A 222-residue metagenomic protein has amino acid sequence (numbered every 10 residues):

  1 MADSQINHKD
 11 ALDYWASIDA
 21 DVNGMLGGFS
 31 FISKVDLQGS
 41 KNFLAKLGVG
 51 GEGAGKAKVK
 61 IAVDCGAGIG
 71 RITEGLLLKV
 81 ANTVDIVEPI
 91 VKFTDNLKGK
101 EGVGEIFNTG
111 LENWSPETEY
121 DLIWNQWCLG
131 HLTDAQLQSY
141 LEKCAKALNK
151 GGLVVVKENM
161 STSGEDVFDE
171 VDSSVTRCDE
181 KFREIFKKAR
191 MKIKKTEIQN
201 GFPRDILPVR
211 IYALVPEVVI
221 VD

Functional and structural regions predicted by a protein language model:
M1-T118, L132-K143, L153-D222: Class I (Rossmann-like) S-adenosyl-L-methionine-dependent methyltransferase catalytic domain, capturing the SAM-binding
W124: A conserved beta-strand element that flanks and buttresses the S-adenosyl-L-methionine
W127-H131: Short catalytic micro-motifs in class I SAM-dependent methyltransferases
